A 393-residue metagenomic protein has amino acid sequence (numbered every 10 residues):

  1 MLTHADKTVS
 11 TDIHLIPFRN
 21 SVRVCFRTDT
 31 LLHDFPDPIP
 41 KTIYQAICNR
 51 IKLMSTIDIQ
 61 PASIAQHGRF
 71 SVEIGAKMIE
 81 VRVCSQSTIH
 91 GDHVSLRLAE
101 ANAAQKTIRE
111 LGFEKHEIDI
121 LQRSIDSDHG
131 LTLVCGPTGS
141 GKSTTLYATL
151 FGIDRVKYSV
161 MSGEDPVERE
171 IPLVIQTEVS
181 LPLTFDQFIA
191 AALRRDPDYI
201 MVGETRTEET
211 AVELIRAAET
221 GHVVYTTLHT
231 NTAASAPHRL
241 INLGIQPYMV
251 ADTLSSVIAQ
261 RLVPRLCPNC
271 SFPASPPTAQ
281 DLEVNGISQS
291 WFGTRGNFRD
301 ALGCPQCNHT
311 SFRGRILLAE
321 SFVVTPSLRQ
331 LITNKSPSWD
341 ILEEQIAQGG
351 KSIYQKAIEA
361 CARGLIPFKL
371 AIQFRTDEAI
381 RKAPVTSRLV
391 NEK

Functional and structural regions predicted by a protein language model:
M1-K393: Short, flexible helix-loop junctions that flank or precede catalytic/ligand sites
